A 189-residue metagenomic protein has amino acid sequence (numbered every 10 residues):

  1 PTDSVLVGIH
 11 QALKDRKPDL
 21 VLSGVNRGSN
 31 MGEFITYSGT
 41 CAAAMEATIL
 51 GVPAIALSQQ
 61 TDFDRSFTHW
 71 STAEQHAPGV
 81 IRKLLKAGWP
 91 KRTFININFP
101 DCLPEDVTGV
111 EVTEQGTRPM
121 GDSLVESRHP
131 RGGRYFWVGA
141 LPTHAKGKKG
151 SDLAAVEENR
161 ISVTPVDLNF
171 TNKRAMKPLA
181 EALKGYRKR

Functional and structural regions predicted by a protein language model:
P1-H10: A cross-family phosphate/adenosyl-ligand binding-site feature
P1-T2, N26-S29, C102, L168: Short glycine-rich anion-binding loops that position phosphate/pyrophosphate groups of nucleotides and phosphorylated
A12-P18: Glycine-rich phosphate-binding loop signature in dinucleotide/nucleotide-binding domains
L20-L22, I55-L57, I95-I97, I161: Hydrophobic/aromatic beta-strand patches that form the interior of the parallel beta-sheet core in alpha/beta enzyme
S29-S38: Glycine/threonine-rich flexible loop motifs
Y37-D62: Short, acidic/small-residue loops that bind anionic groups at enzyme active sites
I55-K83: Short, glycine-/small-residue-rich phosphate/pyrophosphate-handling segment
G88-P90, F94, P100-R189: C-terminal accessory domains and tails appended to enzymatic cores
